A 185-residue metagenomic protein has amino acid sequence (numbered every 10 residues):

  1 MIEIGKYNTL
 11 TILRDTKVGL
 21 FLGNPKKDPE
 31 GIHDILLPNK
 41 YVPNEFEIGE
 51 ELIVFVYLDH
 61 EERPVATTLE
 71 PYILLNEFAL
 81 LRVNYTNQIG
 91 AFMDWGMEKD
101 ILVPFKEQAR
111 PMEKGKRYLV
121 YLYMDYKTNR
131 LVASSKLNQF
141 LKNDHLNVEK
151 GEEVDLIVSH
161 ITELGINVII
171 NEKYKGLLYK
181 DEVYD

Functional and structural regions predicted by a protein language model:
M1-D185: Single-stranded RNA-binding regions, centering on S1/OB-family and related RNA-binding modules
